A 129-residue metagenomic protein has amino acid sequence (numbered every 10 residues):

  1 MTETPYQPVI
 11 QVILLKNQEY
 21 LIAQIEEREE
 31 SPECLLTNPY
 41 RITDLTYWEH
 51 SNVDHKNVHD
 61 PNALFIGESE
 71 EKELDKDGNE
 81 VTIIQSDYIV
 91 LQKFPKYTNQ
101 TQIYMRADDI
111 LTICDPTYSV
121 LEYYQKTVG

Functional and structural regions predicted by a protein language model:
T2-G129: Conserved RNA-binding domains used in RNP assembly and mRNA/RNA metabolism
